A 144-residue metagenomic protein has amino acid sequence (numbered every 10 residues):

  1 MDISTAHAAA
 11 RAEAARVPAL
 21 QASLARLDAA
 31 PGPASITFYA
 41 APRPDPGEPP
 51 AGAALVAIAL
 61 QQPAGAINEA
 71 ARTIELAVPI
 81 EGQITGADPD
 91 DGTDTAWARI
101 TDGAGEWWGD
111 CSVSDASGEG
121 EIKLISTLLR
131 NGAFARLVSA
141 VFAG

Functional and structural regions predicted by a protein language model:
M1-T95, D102-G144: Small cysteine-rich, disulfide-bonded extracellular modules of the LU/uPAR three-finger superfamily and closely related
